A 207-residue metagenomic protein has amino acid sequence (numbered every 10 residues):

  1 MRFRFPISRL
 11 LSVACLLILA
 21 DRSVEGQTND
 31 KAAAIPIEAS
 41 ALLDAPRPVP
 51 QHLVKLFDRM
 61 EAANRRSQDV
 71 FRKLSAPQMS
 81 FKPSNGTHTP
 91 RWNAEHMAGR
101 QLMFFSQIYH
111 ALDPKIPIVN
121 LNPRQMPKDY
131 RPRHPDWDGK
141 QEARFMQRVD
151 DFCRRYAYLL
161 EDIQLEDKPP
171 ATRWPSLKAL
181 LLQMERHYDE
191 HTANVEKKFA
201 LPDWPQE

Functional and structural regions predicted by a protein language model:
M1-L11: Bacterial N-terminal signal peptides that target proteins for export
R9-A20: Bacterial N-terminal signal peptides
D21-K31: Signal peptide processing junction and immediate N-terminal pro/mature segment of secreted/exported proteins
N29-E38, L43-D44, F57-E61, Q68 (+2 more regions): Short, contiguous alpha-helical
A41-Q51, P135: Acidic/histidine-rich, surface-exposed loop or edge segments in extracytoplasmic proteins
V54-F57, E61, A143-M146, D150 (+1 more regions): Short amphipathic alpha-helical segments with heptad-repeat character
M60-N64, Q68, V149-C153, A157-L160 (+1 more regions): Hydrophobic faces of stable alpha-helices that mediate helix-helix packing
M126-K168, L182: Acidic/histidine-rich alpha-helical segments that form the ligand environment of transition-metal centers
